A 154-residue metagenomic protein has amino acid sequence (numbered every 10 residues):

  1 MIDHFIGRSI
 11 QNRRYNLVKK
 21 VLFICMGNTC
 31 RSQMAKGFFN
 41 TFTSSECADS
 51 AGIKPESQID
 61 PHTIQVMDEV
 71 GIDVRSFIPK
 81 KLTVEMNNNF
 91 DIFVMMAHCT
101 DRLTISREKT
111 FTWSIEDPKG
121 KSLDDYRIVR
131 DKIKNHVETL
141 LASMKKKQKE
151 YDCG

Functional and structural regions predicted by a protein language model:
D3-T83: Conserved active-site segments centered on acidic
C25, C30, A97-S106: Functionally engaged cysteine thiol sites
N28, M67, F93-V94, I133: Conserved small-residue
S50, M95, F111-S114: Structural signal for conserved beta-strand scaffold positions within catalytic alpha/beta enzyme cores
E85-L103: Mid-chain, well-packed structural core segment of small domains
D101-G154: Phosphate-binding/catalytic loops
